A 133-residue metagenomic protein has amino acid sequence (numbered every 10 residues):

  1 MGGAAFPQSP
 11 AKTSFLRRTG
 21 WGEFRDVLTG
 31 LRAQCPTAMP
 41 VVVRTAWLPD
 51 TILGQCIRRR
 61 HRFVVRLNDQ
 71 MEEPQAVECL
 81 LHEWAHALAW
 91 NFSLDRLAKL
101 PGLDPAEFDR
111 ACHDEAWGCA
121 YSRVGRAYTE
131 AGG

Functional and structural regions predicted by a protein language model:
M1-T45, F63: A metal-dependent hydrolase signature that marks the N-terminal structural subdomain at the beginning of catalytic folds
G20, F24, V77, L81 (+2 more regions): Hydrophobic (often cysteine-bearing) scaffold residues that line and stabilize catalytic clefts of nucleotide/cofactor
A33-A38, R59-R60, W90-C112: Intrinsically disordered, low-complexity coil segments
V43-R62, M71: Catalytic zinc-binding patch centered on the HExxH motif and its immediate surroundings that defines zinc-dependent
F63-L80: Short pre-active-site segment immediately N-terminal to the catalytic Zn-binding motif
E78-N91: Active-site recognition of the HExxH zinc-binding catalytic motif
K99-G133: Post-HExxH zinc-binding segment in Zn-dependent metallohydrolases
